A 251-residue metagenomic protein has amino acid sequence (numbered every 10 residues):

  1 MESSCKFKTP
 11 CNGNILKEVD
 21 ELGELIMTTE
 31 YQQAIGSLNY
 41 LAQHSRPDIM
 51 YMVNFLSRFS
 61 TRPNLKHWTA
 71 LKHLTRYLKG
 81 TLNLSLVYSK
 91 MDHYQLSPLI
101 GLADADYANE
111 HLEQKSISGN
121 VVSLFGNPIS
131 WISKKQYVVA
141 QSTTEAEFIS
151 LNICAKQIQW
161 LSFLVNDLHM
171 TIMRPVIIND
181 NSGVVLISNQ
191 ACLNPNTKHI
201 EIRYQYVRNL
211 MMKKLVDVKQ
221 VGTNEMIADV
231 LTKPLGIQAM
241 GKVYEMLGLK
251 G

Functional and structural regions predicted by a protein language model:
M1-G251: Long, low-complexity, charge-biased intrinsically disordered regions
